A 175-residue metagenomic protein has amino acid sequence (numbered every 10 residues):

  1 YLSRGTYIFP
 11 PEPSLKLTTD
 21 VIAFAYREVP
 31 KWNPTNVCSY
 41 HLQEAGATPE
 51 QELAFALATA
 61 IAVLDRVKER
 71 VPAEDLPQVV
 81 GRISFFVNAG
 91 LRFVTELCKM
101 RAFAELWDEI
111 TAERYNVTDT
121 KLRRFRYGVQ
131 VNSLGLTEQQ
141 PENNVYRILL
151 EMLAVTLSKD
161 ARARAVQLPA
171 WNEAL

Functional and structural regions predicted by a protein language model:
Y1-E96, R114-V117, K121-G128, K159-Q167: Catalytic alpha/beta active-site cores
A47-A54, G90-A102, V131-V145, A174-L175: Short glycine/threonine-rich loop-to-helix capping motif typified by GTGT followed within a few residues by an Asp-Pro
T59, A102, L106: Charged catalytic carboxylate motif
W107, S158: Conserved, mostly hydrophobic/aromatic
T111: Carboxylate/His-rich catalytic cores and anion/metal-binding grooves
L149, L153: A translation/RNA-centric and nucleic-acid-associated enzymatic feature enriched in Class II aminoacyl-tRNA synthetases
A170: Short secondary-structure boundary segments
